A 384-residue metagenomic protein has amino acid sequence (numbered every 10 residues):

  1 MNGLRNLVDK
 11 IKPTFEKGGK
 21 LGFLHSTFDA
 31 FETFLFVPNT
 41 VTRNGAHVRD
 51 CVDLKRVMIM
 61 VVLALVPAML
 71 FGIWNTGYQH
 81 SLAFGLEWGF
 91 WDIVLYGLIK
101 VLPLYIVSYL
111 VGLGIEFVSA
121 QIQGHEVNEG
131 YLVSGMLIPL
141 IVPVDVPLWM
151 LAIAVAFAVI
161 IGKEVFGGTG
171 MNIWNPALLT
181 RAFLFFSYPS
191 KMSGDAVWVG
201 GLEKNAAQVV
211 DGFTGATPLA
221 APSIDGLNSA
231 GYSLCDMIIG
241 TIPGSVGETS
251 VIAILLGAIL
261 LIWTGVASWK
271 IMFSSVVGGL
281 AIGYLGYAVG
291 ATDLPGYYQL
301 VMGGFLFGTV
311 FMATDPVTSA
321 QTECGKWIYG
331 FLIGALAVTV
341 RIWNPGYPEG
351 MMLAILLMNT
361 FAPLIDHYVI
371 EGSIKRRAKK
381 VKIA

Functional and structural regions predicted by a protein language model:
M1-Y105, V381: N-terminal signal-anchor module of multipass membrane proteins
T42-V48, G112-Q123, I160-G170, L256-T264 (+1 more regions): C-terminal ends of transmembrane helices
V94-L110, D145-A154, M237-V251, D293-F305: Structural signature of hydrophobic alpha-helical transmembrane segments
V111-E116, Y131-L140, V155-V159, A253-L260 (+3 more regions): Hydrophobic, membrane-inserted alpha-helices
E126-A207: Membrane-interface helix-loop-helix junctions at boundaries between adjacent transmembrane segments
A152, I173-L178, G296-G304, K326-I328 (+1 more regions): Loop-to-transmembrane alpha-helix initiation sites
G170-L255: Long hydrophobic alpha-helical segments that form multi-pass transmembrane helix bundles in integral membrane proteins
M272-S274, G279-E323: A beta-strand-loop signature enriched in Asp, Gly, Thr, and Trp that corresponds to the sialidase/neuraminidase Asp-box
